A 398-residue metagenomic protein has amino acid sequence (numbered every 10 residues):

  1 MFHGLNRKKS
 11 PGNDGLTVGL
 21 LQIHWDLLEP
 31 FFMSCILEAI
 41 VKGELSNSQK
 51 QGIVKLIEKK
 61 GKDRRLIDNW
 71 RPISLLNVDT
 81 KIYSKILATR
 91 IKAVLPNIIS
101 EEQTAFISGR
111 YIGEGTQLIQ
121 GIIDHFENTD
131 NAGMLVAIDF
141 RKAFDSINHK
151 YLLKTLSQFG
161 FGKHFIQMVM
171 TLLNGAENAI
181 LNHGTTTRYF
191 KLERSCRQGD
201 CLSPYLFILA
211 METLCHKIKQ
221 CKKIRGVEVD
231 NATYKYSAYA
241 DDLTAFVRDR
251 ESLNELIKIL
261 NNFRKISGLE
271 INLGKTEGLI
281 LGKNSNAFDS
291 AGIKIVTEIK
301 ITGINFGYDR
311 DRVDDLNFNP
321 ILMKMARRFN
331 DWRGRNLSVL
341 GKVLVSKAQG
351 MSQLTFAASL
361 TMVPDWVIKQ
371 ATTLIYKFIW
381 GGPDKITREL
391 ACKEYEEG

Functional and structural regions predicted by a protein language model:
M1, T372-G398: Amphipathic alpha-helical
M1-T213, K217: Conserved pre-catalytic core of RNA-dependent polymerases
N6-G19, R71, D139, L156 (+7 more regions): Short, conserved catalytic/metal-binding micro-motifs enriched in Asp/Glu and His
W25, L260, I368-I379: Short amphipathic alpha-helical coiled-coil/interface segments
A143-F159, S195-C196, Y236-K265, G282-K283 (+1 more regions): Catalytic palm subdomain of template-directed nucleic-acid polymerases, centered on the conserved carboxylate motif
G184-T186, L256, E270-K300: Short, conserved micro-motifs composed of acidic
C221-A238: Active-site nucleotide-donor binding segment shared across nucleotidyl transfer reactions
I293-T373, P383-I386: Basic, alpha-helical interaction scaffolds
